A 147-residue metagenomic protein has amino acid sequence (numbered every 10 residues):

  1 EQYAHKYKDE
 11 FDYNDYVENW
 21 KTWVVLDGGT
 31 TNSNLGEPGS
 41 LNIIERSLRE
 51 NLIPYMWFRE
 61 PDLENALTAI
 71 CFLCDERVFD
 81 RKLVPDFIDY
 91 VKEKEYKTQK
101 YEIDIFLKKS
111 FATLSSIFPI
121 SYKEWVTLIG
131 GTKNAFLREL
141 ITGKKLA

Functional and structural regions predicted by a protein language model:
E1-D9, Y13-D15: Glycine- and Gly-Pro-enriched alpha-helical subdomains that act as flexible, kink-prone "lid/hinge" or packing modules
N19-A147: Short basic, glycine-rich beta-strand/loop surfaces that mediate nucleic-acid
